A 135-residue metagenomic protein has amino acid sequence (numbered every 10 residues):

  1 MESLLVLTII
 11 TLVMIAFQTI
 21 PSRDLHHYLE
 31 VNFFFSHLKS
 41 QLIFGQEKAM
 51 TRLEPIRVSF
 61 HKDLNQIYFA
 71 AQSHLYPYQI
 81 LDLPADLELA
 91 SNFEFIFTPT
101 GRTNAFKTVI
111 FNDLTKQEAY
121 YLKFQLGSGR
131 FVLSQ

Functional and structural regions predicted by a protein language model:
M1-P21: N-terminal single-pass transmembrane signal-anchor helix
A16, S22-L29, F33, H37 (+3 more regions): N-terminal helix-rich module
